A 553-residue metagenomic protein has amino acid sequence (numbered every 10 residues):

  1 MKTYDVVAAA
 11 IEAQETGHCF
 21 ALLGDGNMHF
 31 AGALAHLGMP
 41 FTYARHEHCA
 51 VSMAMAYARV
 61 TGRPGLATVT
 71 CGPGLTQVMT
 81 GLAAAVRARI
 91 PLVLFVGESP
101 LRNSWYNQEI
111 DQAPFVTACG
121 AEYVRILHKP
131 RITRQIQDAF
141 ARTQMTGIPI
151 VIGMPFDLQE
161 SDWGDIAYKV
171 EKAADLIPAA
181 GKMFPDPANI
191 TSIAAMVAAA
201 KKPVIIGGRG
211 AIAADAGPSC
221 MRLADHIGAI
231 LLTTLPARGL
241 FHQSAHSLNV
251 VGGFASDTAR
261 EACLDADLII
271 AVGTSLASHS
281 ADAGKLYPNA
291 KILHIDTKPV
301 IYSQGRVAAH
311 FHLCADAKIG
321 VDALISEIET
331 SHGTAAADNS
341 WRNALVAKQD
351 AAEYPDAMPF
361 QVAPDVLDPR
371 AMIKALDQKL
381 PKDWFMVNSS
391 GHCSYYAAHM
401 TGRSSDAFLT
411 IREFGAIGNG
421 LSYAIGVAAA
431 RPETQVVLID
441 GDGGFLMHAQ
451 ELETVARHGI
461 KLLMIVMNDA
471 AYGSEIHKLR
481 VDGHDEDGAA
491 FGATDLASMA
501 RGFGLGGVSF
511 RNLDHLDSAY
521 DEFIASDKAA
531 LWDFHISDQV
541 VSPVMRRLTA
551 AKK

Functional and structural regions predicted by a protein language model:
M1-T330, K382, K461-M464: N-terminal alpha/beta PP-like core and its mobile active-site loop of ThDP/TPP-dependent enzymes
K2-T3, P130, M154, I166 (+2 more regions): Phosphate/pyrophosphate-binding active-site segments
K2-V7, E12-Q14, L22-D25, F30-A31 (+2 more regions): Active-site diphosphate/adenylate-binding microenvironment
L23, L235, D296-P299, S390-H392 (+3 more regions): Short, small-residue-rich loop/turn micro-motifs
H46-E47, S104-N107, A180-A194, V251-F254 (+5 more regions): A general structural motif
M55, A113-P114, M221, K374 (+3 more regions): Active-site phosphate/pyrophosphate- and oxyanion-stabilizing loops and adjacent acidic/basic residues in soluble
A58, T143, A224, D377 (+3 more regions): N-terminal cationic-hydrophobic initiation segments that often serve targeting/anchoring roles
N103-W105, T117, G305, C314 (+2 more regions): Thiamine diphosphate
